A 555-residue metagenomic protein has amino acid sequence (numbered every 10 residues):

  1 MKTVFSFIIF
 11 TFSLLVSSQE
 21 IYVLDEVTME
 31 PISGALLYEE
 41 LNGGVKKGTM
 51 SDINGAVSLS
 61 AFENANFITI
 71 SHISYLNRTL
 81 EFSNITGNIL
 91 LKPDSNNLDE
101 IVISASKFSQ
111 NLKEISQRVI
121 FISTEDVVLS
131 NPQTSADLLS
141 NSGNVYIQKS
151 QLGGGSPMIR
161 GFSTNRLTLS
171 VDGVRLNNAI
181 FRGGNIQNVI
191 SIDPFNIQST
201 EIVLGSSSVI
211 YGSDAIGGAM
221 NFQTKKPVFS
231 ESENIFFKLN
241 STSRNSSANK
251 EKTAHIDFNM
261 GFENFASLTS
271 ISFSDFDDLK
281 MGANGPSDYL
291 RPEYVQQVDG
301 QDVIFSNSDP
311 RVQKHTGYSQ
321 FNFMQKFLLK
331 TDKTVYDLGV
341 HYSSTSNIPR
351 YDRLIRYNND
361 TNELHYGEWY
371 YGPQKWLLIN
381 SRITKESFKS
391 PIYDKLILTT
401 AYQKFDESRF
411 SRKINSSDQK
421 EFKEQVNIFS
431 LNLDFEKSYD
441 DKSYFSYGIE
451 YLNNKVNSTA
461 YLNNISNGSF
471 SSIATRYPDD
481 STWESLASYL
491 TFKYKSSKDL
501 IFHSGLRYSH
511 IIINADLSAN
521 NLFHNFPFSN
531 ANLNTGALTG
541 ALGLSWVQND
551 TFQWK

Functional and structural regions predicted by a protein language model:
L24-V27, A35-E40, S71-Y75, N84-V128 (+1 more regions): Short, acidic, small-residue-rich periplasmic hinge/interaction motif at the N-terminus of Gram-negative outer-membrane
G43-A56: Short, acidic Ser/Thr/Gly-rich low-complexity loop/linker segments typical of extracellular and cell-surface proteins
I85-L90, Q133-L138, G155-M158, S170 (+4 more regions): N-terminal periplasmic accessory domains that precede and gate Gram-negative outer-membrane beta-barrel machines
A136-N178: Extracytoplasmic beta-strand/coil segments of soluble accessory domains associated with Gram-negative outer-membrane
L176-S206: Short acidic/polar hinge/loop motifs at secondary-structure boundaries that mediate gating or recognition
N249-F276, G285-R350, K375, Y439-D440 (+1 more regions): Transmembrane beta-barrel wall of Gram-negative outer-membrane proteins
K314-Q320, K333-Y393, K404-N427, S481: Flexible loop and strand-edge segments within Gram-negative outer membrane beta-barrel domains
Y444-S446, E450-L452, R476-K555: Structural signature of Gram-negative outer-membrane beta-barrels, strongest in the C-terminal barrel of TonB-dependent
